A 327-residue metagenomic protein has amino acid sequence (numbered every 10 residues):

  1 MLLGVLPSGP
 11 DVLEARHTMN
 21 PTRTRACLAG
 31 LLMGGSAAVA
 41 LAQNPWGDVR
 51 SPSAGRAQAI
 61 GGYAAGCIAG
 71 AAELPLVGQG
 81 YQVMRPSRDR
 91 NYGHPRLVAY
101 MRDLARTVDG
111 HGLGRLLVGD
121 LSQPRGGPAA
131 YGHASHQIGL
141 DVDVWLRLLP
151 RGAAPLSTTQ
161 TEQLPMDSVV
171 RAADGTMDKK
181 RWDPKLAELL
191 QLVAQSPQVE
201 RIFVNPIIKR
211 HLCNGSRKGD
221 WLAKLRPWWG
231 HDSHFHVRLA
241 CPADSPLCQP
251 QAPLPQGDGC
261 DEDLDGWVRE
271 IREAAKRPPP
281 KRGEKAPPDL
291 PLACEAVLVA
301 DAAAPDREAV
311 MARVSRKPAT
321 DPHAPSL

Functional and structural regions predicted by a protein language model:
H17-L28: Bacterial N-terminal signal peptides that target proteins for export
A29-S36: Bacterial N-terminal signal peptides
S36-A42: Sec/Tat signal peptide C-region and signal peptidase I cleavage site
Q43-R56: Solvent-exposed N-terminal domain segments of exported/luminal and surface proteins
W46-D48, Y100-Y131, F203-K224: Extended, low-complexity, intrinsically disordered C-terminal regulatory tails of eukaryotic serine/threonine kinases
G47, A154, T158-L327: Catalytic cores and adjacent binding grooves of peptidoglycan-active enzymes
S53-G119, R181-Q191, S196-V199: Active-site acidic/histidine clusters and adjacent loop/turn architecture that either coordinate catalytic ions
G112-L117, I138-V142, Q198, H231-F235: Envelope-exposed proteins and targeting segments
